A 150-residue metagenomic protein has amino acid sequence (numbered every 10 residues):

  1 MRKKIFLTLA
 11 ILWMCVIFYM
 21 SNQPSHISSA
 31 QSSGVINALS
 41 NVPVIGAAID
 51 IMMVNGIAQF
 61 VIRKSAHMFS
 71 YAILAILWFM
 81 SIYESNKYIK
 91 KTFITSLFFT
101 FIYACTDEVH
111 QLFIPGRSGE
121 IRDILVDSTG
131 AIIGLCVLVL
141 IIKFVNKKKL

Functional and structural regions predicted by a protein language model:
M1-A72: "…centered on the first transmembrane helix and the immediately adjacent amphipathic helix/loop
R2, R63-A66, S96-T100, D123-D127: Alpha-helical transmembrane segments of multi-pass integral membrane proteins
R2-T8, K87-L97, R117-I121: Membrane-helix interface segments
L12-I17, F93-L112: Small-polar-interrupted transmembrane alpha-helices in polytopic inner-membrane proteins
I51-F60, E84, Y88, T92 (+1 more regions): Membrane-helix interfacial "entry" motifs
S70-S85, G130-V145: Membrane-interfacial alpha-helical segments at the cytosolic side of multi-pass membrane proteins
A104-S128: Interfacial helix-loop-helix junctions of multi-pass membrane proteins
N146-L150: Short, charged juxtamembrane terminal tails flanking transmembrane helices
